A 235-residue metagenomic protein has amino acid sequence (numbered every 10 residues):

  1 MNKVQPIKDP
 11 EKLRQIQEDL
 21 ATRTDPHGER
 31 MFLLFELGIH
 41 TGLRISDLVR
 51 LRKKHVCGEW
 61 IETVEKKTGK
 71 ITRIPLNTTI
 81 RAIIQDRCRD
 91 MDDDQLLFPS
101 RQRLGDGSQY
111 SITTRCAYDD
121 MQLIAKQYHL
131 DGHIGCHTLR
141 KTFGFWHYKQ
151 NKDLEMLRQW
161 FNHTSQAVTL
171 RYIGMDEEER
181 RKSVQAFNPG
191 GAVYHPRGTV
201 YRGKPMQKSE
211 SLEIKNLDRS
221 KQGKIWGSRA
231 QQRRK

Functional and structural regions predicted by a protein language model:
Q5-P6, K66-Q85, L96-Q122: C-terminal catalytic core of Y-nucleophile DNA break-rejoin enzymes
P6, P10-T41: Basic, Lys/Arg- and aromatic-enriched nucleic-acid-binding interface segment
P6, T79, G174-A230: DNA/chromatin major-groove-contacting recognition/catalytic segments
K12, T41, R50-A82: Conserved tyrosine-mediated DNA breakage-rejoining catalytic core shared by Y-recombinases
R30, D131-W146: Short basic/aromatic active-site micro-motif
L34, G42, S46-R50, L157: Alpha-helix N-cap/helix-start motif at helix boundaries, enriched for small hydrophobics
D47-L48, H133-I134, G144, K152-H163: Active-site-proximal segment of tyrosine recombinases
K67-G69, H163-A186: Catalytic-site neighborhood detector that most strongly recognizes the C-terminal catalytic loop/helix of tyrosine
